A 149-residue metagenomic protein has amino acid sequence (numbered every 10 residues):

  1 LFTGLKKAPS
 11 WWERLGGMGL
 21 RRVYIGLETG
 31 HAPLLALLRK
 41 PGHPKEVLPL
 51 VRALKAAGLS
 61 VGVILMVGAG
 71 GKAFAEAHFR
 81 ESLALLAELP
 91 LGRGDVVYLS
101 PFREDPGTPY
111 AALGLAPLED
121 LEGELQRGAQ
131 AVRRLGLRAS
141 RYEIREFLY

Functional and structural regions predicted by a protein language model:
L1-G4, E28-G30, M66-G70, S100-E104 (+1 more regions): Active-site beta-loop-alpha junctions enriched in small/polar residues
L1-R39, P44, P49, A56: Conserved SAM/AdoMet-binding glycine-rich loop
S10, L38-E46, F74-E81, L113-G123: Alpha-helix N-cap and loop-to-helix initiation/capping positions
M18-R21, L115-Y149: Extended low-complexity acidic/polar segments
R22, K45-T108, R127-S140: Conserved C-terminal portion of the radical SAM core fold that forms the substrate/S-adenosylmethionine-binding
A32-L35, L99, Y110: Generic secondary-structure boundary/loop-capping signal
